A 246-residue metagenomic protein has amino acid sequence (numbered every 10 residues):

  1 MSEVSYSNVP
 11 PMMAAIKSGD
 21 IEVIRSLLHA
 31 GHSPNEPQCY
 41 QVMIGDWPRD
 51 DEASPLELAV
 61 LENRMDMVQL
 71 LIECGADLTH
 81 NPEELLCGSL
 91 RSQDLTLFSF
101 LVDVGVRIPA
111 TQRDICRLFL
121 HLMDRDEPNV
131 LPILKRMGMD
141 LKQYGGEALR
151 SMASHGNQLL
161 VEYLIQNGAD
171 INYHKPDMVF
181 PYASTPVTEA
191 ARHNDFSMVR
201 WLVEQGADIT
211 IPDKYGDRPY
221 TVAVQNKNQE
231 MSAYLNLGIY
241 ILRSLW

Functional and structural regions predicted by a protein language model:
S2-S7, V104, R113, M137-G138 (+2 more regions): Ankyrin-repeat-protein effector appendages
S2-V42: N-terminal segments that cap or nucleate solenoid repeat domains
S5, D20, S33-E36, R49 (+9 more regions): Alpha-helix initiation and capping sites
S5-M12, P37-L56, H80-G88, T111-H121 (+3 more regions): Ankyrin-repeat boundary/"N-cap" motif
A14-G19, D46-D51, L58-R64, G88-D94 (+5 more regions): Ankyrin repeat A-helix N-terminal signature
V23, D66-M67, T96-L97, N129-V130 (+3 more regions): Conserved ankyrin/ankyrin-like repeat signature
S26-S33, Q69-D77, S99-R107, P132-D140 (+3 more regions): Ankyrin repeat domain, specifically the short helix-to-loop turn at the C-terminus of the second helix of each repeat
C87-Q93, L97-G105, T111-R113, R117-R125 (+1 more regions): Core solenoid repeat modules with strong leucine/isoleucine-rich periodicity, prominently canonical LRR arrays but also
